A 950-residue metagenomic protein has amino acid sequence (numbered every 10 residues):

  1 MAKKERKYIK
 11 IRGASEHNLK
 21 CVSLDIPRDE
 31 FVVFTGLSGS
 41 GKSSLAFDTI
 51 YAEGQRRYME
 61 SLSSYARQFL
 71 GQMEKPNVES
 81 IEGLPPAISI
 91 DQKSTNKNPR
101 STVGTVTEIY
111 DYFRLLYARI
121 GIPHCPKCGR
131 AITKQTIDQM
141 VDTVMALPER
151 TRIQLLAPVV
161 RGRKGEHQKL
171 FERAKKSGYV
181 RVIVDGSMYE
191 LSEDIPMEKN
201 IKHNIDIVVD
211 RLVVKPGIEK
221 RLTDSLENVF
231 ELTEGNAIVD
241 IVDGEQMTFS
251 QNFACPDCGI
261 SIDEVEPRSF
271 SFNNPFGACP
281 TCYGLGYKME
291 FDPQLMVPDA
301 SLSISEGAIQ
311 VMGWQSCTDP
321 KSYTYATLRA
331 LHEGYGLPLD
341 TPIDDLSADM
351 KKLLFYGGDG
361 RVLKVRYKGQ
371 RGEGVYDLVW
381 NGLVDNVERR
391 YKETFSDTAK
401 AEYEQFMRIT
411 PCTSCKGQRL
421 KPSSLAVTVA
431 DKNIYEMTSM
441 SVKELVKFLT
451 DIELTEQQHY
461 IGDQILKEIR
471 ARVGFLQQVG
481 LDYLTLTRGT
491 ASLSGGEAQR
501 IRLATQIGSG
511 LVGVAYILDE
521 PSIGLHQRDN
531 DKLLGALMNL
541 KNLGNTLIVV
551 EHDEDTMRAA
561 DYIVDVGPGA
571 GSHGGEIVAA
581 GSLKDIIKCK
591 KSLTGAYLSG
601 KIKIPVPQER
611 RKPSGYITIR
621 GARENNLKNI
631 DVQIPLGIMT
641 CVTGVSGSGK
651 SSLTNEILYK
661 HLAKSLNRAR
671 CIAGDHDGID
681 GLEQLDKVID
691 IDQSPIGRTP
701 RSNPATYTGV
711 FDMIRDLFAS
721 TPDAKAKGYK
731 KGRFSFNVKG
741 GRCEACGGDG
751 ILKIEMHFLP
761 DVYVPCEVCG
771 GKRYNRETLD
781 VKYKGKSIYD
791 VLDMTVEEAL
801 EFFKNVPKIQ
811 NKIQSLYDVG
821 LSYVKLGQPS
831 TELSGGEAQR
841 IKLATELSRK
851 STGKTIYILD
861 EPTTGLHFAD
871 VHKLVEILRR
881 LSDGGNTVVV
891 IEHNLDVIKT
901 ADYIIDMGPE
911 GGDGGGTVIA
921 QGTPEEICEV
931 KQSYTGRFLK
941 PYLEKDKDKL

Functional and structural regions predicted by a protein language model:
M1-L950: Conserved phosphate-binding elements of NTP-dependent enzyme cores
